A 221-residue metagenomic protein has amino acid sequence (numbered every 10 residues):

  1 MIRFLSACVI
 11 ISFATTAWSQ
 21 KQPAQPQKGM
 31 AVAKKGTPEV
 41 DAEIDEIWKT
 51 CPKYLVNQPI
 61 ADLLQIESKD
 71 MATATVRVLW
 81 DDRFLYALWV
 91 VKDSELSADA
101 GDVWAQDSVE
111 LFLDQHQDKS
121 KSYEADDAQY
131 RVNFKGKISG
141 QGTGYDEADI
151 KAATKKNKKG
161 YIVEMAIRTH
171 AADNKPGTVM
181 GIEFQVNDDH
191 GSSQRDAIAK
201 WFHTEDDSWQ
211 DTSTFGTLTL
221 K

Functional and structural regions predicted by a protein language model:
F4-F13: Sec-dependent N-terminal signal peptides
F13-S19: C-terminal segment of classical bacterial N-terminal signal peptides
Q20-K221: Structural preference for beta-rich elements and adjacent junctions enriched in aromatics
